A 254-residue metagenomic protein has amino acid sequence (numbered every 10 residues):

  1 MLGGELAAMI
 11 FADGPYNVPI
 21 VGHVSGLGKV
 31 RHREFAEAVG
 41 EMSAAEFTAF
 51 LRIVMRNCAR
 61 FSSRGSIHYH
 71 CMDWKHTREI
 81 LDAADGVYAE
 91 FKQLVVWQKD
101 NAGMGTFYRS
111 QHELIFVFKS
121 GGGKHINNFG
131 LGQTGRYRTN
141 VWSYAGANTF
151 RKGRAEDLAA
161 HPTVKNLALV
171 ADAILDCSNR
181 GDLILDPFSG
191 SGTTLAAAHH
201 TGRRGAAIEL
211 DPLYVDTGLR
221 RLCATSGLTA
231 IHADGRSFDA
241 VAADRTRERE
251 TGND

Functional and structural regions predicted by a protein language model:
M1, L219-D254: S-adenosyl-L-methionine
M1-V215, N253-D254: Core catalytic lobe of class I
